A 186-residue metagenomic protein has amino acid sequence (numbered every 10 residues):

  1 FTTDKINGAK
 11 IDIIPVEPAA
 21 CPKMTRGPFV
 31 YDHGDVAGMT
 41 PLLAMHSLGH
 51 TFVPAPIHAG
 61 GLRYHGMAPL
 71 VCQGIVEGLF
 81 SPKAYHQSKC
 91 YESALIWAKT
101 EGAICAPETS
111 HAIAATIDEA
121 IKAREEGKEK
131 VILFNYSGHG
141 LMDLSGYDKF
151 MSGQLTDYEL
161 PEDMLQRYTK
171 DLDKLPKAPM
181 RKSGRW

Functional and structural regions predicted by a protein language model:
T3-D12, K122-K128: Secondary-structure transition/capping motifs at alpha-helix termini and the adjoining loop/turn into the next element
I6-G8, P15-A103, P107, K149-W186: Active-site/ligand-binding loops adjacent to catalytic centers
A9-P18, E129-N135: Beta-strand segments within the central parallel beta-sheet cores of soluble alpha/beta enzyme folds
Q87-G153: Claisen-condensing/thiolase-fold acyl-transfer catalytic domains that form or cleave C-C bonds in fatty acid
